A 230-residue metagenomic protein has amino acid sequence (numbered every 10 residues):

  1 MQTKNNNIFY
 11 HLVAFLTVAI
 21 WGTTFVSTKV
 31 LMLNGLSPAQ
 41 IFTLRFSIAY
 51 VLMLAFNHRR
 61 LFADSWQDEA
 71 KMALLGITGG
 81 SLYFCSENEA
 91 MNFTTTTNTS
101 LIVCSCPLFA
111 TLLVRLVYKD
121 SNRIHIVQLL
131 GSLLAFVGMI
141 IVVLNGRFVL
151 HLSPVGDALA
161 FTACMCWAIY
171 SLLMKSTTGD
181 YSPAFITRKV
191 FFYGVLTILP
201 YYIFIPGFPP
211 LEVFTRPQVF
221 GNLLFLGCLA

Functional and structural regions predicted by a protein language model:
M1-L44, I77, L150-G179, T197-P200 (+1 more regions): Glycine-/small-residue-enriched transmembrane alpha-helix faces in small-molecule transporters and effluxers
L12, A19, I48-L52, I102-V117 (+4 more regions): Alpha-helical transmembrane segments of compact multi-pass small-molecule transporters, enriched in specific families
T24-F25, L54-V103, V137-I141, G227-A230: Specific transmembrane alpha-helical segments of multi-pass solute transporters/efflux pumps, especially DMT/EamA
V26-P38, N88-N92, I141-V155, I203-N222: Membrane-interface helix termini and inter-helical loops of multi-pass transporters
L31, I41, A90, L116-K119 (+4 more regions): Hydrophobic/aromatic residues within transmembrane alpha-helices of multi-pass small-molecule transporters
L33-Q40, C85-S105, G179-A184: Structural motif at transmembrane-helix junctions in multi-pass transporters
M53, A73, S105, L112-L113 (+2 more regions): Hydrophobic transmembrane alpha-helices of multi-pass small-molecule transport proteins
Q67-I77, N122-A135, G156-D157, Y181-F191: Cytoplasmic-side transmembrane-helix entry/capping segments in multi-pass membrane proteins
